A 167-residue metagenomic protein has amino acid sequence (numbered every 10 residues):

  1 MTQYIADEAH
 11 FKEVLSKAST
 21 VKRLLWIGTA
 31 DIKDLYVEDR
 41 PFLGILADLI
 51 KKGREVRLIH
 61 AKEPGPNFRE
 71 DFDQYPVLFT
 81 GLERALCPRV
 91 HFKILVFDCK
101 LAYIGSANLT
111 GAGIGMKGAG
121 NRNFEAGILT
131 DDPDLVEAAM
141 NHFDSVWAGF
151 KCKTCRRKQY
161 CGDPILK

Functional and structural regions predicted by a protein language model:
M1-E8, T29-K33: Acidic/glycine-enriched edge-of-secondary-structure segments
Y4-E8, E38-D39, R84: A conditional alpha-helix N-cap/helix-loop micro-motif detector
E8-F11, P88-V90, S106: Short beta->alpha connector loops
V14-F79: Primarily the HKD phosphodiesterase
A85-R89, N121: Short solvent-exposed loop/turn micro-motifs enriched in small/polar/acidic residues
K93-V96, A126-I128: Short beta-strand scaffold segments in enzyme catalytic cores
C99-K100: Glycine-centered positions within short beta-strands or beta-hairpins
Y103-K167: Signature of lipid phosphatidyltransferase scaffolds
